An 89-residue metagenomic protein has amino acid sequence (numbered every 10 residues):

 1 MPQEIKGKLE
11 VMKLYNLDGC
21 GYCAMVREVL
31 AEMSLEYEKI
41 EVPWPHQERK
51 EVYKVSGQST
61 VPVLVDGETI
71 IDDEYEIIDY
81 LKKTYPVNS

Functional and structural regions predicted by a protein language model:
M1-L35: Local sequence-structure signature of Cys/Sec-based thiol-disulfide redox active-site neighborhoods
K8, R49-Y53: Short secondary-structure transition/capping segments
N16, E36-E48: Thiol-based oxidoreductase modules, predominantly thioredoxin-like and allied folds used for disulfide exchange
Y53-T60: Thiol/disulfide oxidoreductase modules built on the thioredoxin-like
P62-I70: A short, hydrophobic beta-strand/beta-hairpin element that forms part of a small beta-sheet core
L81: Hydrophobic "lid"/C-terminal helical patch of Rossmann-like NAD(P)-dependent dehydrogenase/epimerase domains
Y85-S89: Generic C-terminal helix-cap and adjacent flexible tail
